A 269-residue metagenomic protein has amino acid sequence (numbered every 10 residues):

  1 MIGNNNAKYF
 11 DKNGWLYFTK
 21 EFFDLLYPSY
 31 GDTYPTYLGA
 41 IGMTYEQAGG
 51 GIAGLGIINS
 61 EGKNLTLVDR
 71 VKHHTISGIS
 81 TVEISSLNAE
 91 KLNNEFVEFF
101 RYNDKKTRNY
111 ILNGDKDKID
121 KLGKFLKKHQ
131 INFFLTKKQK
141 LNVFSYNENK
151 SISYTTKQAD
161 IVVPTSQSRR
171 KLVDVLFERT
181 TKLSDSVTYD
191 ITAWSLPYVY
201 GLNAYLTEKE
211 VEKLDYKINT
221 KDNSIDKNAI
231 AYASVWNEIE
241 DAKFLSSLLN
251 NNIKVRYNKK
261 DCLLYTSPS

Functional and structural regions predicted by a protein language model:
M1-L16, F23, Y27, G31-S267: Intrinsic-disorder/low-complexity accessory segments
